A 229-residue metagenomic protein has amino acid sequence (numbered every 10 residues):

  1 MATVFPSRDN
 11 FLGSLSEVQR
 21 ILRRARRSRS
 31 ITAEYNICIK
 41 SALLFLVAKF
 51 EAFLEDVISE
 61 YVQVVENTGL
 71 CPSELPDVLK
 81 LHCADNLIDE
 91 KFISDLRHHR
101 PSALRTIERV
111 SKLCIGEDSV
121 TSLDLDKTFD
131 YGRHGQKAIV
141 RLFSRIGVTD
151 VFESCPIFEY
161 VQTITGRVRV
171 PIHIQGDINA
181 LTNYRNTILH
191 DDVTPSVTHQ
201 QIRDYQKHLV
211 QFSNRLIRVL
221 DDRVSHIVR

Functional and structural regions predicted by a protein language model:
M1-L44, D56-L81: Charged alpha-helical initiation segments
M1-R23, I139-R229: Polyanionic, low-complexity intrinsically disordered segments
V4, F11, L43, E51 (+4 more regions): Intrinsic-disorder-associated interaction segments
S41-L44, A48, D204: Amphipathic alpha-helical interaction segments
A48-A52, L216: Extended alpha-helical coiled-coil scaffold domains characteristic of the BAR superfamily
I58-G166: Helix-loop junctions and short alpha-helical segments
